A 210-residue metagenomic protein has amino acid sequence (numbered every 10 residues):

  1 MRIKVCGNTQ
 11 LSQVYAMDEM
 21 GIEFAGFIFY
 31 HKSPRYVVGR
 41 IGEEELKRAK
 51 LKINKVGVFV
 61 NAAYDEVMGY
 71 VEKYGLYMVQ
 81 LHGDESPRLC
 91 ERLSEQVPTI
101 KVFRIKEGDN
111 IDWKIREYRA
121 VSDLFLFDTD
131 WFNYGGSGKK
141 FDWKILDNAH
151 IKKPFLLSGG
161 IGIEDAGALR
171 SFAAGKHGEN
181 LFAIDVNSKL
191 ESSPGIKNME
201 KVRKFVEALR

Functional and structural regions predicted by a protein language model:
M1-R210: Conserved N-terminal beta1-alpha1 strand-loop-helix module at the mouth
